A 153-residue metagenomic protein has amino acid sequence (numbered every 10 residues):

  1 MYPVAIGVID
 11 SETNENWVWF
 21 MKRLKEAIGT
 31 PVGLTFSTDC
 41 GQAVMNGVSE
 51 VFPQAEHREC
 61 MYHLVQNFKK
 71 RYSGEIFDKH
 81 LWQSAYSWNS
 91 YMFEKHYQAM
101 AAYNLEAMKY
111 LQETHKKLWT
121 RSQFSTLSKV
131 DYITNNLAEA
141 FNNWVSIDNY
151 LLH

Functional and structural regions predicted by a protein language model:
M1-P3, H63: Short Cys/His-based metal-binding microdomains
V4-I6, V145: Canonical SH2 domain fold
I6-G29: Active-site beta-loop-alpha junctions of metal-dependent nucleic acid enzymes, especially the RNase H-like/DDE
T30-H153: Extended amphipathic alpha-helical interaction segments
